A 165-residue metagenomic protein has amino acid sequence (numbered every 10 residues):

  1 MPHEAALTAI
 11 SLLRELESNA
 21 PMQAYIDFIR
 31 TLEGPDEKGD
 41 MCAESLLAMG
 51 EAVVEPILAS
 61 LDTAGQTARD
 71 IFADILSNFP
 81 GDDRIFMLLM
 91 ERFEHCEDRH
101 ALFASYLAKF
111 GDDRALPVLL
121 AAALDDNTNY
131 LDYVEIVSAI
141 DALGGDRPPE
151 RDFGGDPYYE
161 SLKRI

Functional and structural regions predicted by a protein language model:
H3-E17, D27, D36-A52, P56-D62 (+4 more regions): Structural detector for internal amphipathic alpha-helices that build alpha-solenoid repeat scaffolds
M22, V54, D82-F86, L116: Core helices of alpha-solenoid repeat scaffolds
E33, A64, F153-G154: Feature targets compositionally biased, intrinsically disordered low-complexity regions with long contiguous runs
F86-E94: A mid-sequence, solvent-exposed acidic-amphipathic segment
C96-R99, P117: Short acidic (Asp/Glu) and glycine-rich catalytic loops that position anionic groups and cofactors
L120-I165: Eukaryotic acidic, Ser/Thr-rich intrinsically disordered low-complexity regions
